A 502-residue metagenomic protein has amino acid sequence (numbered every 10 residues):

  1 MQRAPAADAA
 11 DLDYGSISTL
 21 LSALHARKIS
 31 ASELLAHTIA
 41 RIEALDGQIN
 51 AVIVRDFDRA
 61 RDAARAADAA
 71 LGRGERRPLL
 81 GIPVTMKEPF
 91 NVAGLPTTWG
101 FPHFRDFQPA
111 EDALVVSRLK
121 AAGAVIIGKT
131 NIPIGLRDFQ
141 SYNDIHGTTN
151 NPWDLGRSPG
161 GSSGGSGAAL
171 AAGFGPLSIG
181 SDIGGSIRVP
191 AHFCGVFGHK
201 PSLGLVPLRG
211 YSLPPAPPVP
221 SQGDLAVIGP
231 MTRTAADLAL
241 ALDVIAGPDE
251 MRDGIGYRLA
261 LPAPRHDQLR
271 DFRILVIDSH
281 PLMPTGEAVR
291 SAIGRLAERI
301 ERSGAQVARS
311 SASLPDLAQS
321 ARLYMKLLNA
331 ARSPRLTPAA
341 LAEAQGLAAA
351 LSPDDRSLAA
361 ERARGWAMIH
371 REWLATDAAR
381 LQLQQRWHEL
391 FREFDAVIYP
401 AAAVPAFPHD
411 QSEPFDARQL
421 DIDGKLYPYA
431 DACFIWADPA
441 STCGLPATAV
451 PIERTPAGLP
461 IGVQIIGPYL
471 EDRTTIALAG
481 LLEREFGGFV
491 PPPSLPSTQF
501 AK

Functional and structural regions predicted by a protein language model:
M1-D62, R302-G304, P491-K502: An N-terminal boundary/leader segment
D8, L79-W99, Q268-I277, A308 (+4 more regions): Short helix-loop capping/hinge segments that flank enzyme active sites or metal/cofactor-binding pockets
R27, G81, A121, V125 (+2 more regions): Glycine-rich, small-residue loops and helix-cap segments that act as flexible hinges at active-site edges
A31-A36, R65-D68, E287-A312, L336-A348 (+1 more regions): Acyltransferase
T38, A60, K87, L119 (+5 more regions): Conserved hydrophobic/aromatic pocket- or pore-lining residues that grip, position, or stack substrates in active sites
A70-D144: Acidic/His- and Gly-rich active-site-bordering loop/insert found across diverse amide/peptide-bond hydrolases
E111-I245, S441-R454, L459-G462: Short glycine/serine-rich loop segments
K200-A297, E485-K502: A short helix-breaking turn/cap at a secondary-structure junction
